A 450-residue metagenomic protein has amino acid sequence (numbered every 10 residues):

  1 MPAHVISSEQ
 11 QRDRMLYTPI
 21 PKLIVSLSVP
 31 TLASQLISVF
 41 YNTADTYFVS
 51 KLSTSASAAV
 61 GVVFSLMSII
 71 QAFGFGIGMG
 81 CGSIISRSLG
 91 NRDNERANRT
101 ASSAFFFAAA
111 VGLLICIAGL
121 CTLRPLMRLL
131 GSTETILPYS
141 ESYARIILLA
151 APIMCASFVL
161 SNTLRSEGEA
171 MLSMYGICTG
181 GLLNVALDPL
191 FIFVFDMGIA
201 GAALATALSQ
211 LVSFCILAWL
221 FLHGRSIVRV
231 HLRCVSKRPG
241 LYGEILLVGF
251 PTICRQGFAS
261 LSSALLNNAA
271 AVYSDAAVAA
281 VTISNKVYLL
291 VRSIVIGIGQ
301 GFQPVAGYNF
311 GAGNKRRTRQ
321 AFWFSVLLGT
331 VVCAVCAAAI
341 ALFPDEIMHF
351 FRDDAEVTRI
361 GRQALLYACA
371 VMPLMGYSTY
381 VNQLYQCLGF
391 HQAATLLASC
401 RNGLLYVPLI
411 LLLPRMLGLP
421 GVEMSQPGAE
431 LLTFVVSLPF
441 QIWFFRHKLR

Functional and structural regions predicted by a protein language model:
M1-T31, I85-P152, V194-F250, A306-V371 (+1 more regions): Short alpha-helical transmembrane segments in multi-pass integral membrane proteins
V25-D45, I146, G180, S209-S213 (+4 more regions): Transmembrane helical elements of multi-pass membrane transporters/channels
V29, D45, C81-G82, T122-L123 (+13 more regions): Hydrophobic/aromatic residues in alpha-helical transmembrane segments
L36, F40-A58, M127-E134, L190-M197 (+4 more regions): Helix-terminus/linker motif at the lipid-water interface of multi-pass membrane proteins
F48-S68, T135-Y139, I199-A202, L241-V248 (+4 more regions): Interfacial/gating helices of multi-pass transporter permease domains
S57-I117, M154-S173, N267, A280-P344 (+1 more regions): Small-residue-rich hydrophobic transmembrane alpha-helices
I69-A72, N184-P189, F214-A218, L290-S293 (+3 more regions): Hydrophobic transmembrane alpha-helices of multi-pass small-molecule transporters
G78, I147-R165, S173-G181, A202-L217 (+4 more regions): Short runs within selected transmembrane alpha-helices of multi-pass transporters and secretion channels
